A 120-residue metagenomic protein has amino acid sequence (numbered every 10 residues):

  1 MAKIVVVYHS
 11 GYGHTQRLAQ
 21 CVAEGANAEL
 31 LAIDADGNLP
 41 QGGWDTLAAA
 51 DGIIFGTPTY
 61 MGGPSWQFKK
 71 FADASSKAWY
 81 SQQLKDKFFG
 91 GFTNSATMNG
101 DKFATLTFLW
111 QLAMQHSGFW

Functional and structural regions predicted by a protein language model:
M1-Q83: N-terminal beta1-alpha1-beta2 submodule of the flavodoxin-like/Rossmannoid cofactor-binding fold
F88-W120: Short, glycine-/small-residue-rich phosphate/pyrophosphate-handling segment
